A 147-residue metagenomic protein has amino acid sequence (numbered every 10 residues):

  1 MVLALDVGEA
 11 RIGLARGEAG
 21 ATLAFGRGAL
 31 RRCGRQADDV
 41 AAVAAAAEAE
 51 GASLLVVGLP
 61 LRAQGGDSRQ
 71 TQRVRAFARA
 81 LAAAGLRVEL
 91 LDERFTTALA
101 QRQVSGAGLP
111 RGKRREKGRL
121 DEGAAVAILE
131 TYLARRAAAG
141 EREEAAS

Functional and structural regions predicted by a protein language model:
M1-L5, E9-S147: Phosphate- and other anionic-substrate recognition elements at nucleic-acid/protein interfaces
